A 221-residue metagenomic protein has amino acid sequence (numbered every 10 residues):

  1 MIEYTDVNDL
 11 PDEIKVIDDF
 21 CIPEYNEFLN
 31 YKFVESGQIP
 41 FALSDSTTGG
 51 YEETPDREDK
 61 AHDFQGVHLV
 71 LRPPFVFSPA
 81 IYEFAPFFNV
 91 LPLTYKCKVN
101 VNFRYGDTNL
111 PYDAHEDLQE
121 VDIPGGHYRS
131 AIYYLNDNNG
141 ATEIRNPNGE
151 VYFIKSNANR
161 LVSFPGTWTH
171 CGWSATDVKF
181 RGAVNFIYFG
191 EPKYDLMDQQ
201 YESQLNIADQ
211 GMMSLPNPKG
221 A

Functional and structural regions predicted by a protein language model:
M1-P92, Q204-I207, M212-G220: Non-heme Fe(II)/2-oxoglutarate
L69, P74-I207, L215: Catalytic core of non-heme Fe(II) oxygenases with the double-stranded beta-helix
